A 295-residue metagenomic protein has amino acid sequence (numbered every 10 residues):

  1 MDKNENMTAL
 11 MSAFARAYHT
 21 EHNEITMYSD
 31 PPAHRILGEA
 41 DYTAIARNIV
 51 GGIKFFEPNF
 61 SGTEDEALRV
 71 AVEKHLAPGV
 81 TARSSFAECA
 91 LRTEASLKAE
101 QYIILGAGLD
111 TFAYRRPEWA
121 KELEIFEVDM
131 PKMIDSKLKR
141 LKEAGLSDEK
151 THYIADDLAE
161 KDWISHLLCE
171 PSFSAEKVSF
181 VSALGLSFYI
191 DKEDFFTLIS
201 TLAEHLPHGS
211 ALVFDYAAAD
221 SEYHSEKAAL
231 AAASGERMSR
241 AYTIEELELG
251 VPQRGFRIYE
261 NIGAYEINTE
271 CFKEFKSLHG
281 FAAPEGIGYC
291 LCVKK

Functional and structural regions predicted by a protein language model:
M1-I103, L109-I154, D162: Rossmann-like AdoMet
D162-S165, Y189-E204: A short, conserved alpha-helix within the catalytic core of class I
W163-A175: Short amphipathic alpha-helix with an adjacent loop that forms part of the alpha/beta core around
F173, K177-E193: A short SAM/SAH-binding and catalytic strip from SAM-dependent methyltransferases
F180, H205-A219: Conserved beta-strand signature within the Rossmann-like core of class I S-adenosyl-L-methionine
E222-R237: Short, glycine-/aromatic-enriched active-site segment of Class I SAM-dependent methyltransferases
M238-G263: Short alpha-helix
C271-K295: Core SAM-dependent methyltransferase catalytic element
